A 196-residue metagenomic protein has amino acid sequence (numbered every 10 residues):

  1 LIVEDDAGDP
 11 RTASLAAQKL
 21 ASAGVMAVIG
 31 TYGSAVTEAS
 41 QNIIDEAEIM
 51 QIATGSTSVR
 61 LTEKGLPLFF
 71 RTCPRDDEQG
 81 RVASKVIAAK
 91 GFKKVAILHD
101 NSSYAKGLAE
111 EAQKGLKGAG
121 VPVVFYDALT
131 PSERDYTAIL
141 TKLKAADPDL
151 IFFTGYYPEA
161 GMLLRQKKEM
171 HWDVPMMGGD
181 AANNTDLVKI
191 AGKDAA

Functional and structural regions predicted by a protein language model:
L1, Q51, V95, M176-M177: Hydrophobic/aromatic residues located in beta-strands of well-ordered beta-sheets within soluble catalytic
L1-E63, T72, L129-Y136, Y156-G161: Beta-alpha junction/loop-to-helix N-cap segments that form part of ligand/metal-binding clefts
D6, D100, Y156, G179-A181: Cofactor-binding loop segments of dinucleotide-utilizing enzymes, especially the Rossmann-like FAD- and NAD(P)+-binding
L15, A35, S58-R60, P67-H171 (+1 more regions): Extracellular/periplasmic Venus flytrap/periplasmic-binding protein
V25-M26, K93, D149, A196: Conserved acidic residues
A47-E48, G65, A119, W172 (+1 more regions): Short, structured coil segments at secondary-structure junctions
L164-A196: Extracellular/periplasmic periplasmic-binding protein-like sensory domains
